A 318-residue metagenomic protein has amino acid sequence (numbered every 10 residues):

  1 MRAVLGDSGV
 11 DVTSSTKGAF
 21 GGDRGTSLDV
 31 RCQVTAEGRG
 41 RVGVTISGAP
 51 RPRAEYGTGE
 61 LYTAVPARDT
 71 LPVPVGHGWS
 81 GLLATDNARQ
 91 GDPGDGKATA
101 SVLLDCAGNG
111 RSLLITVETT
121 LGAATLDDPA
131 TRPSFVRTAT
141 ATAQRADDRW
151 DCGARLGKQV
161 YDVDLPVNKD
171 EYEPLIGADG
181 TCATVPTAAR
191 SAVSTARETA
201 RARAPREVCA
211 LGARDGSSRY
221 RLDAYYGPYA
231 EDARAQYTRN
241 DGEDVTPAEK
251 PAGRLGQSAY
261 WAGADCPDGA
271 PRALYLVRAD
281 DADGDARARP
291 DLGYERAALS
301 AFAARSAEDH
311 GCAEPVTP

Functional and structural regions predicted by a protein language model:
M1-G6, G76, V102, T131: General structural signal for secondary-structure boundaries
M1-Y62, C152-G212, L222, P290-G293 (+2 more regions): Extracytoplasmic low-complexity, Pro/Thr/Ser/Ala/Gly-rich segments that lie immediately after a secretion/anchoring
K17, K97, R111, K158 (+3 more regions): Context-gated lysine
D29-A123: Ordered, small/hydrophobic-rich secondary-structure cores
A49-R51, V65, L71-V73, L165 (+5 more regions): Intrinsic-disorder/low-complexity coil detector
G59, D128-P133, A235-Y237: Surface-exposed beta-strand edges and their flanking turn/coil or helix-capping segments
W79-C152, E243-P318: A short, solvent-exposed beta-edge/loop patch
A192-D283: Intrinsically disordered, low-complexity segments enriched in Gly and acidic/Ser/Thr residues that form flexible
